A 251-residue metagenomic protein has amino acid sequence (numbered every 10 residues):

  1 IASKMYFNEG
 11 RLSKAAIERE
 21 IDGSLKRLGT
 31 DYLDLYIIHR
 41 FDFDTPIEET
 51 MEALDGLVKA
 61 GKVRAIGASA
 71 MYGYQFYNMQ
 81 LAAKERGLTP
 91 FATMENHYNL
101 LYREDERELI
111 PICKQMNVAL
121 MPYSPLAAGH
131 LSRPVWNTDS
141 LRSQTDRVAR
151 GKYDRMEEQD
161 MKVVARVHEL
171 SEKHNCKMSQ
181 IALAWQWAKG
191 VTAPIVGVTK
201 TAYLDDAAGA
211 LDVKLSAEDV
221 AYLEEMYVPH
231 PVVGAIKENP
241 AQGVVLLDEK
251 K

Functional and structural regions predicted by a protein language model:
I1-S3, A68, L120-P122, V196: Hydrophobic residues in well-ordered beta-strands that form the structural core
M5, Y72, Y98-Y102, S124-L131 (+2 more regions): Glycine-rich beta-alpha junction loops
F7-E108, Q115, A119: Glycine/proline-rich, positively charged, aromatic-decorated active-site loop/lid region on the catalytic face
R19, A83-G87, I110-I112, N137-R142 (+1 more regions): Short, hinge-like loop/turn segments at secondary-structure boundaries
D105-R142, K177: Aromatic-lined glycan-binding groove of carbohydrate-active enzymes
Q115, D139-E169, K173, K189-V191 (+1 more regions): Terminal-tail/helix-coil boundary detector
I181: Glycine/threonine-rich phosphate-binding loop and adjacent beta-strand/alpha-helix elements that clamp
A193-Y203: Glycine-rich phosphate-binding active-site loops on the catalytic face of alpha/beta enzymes
